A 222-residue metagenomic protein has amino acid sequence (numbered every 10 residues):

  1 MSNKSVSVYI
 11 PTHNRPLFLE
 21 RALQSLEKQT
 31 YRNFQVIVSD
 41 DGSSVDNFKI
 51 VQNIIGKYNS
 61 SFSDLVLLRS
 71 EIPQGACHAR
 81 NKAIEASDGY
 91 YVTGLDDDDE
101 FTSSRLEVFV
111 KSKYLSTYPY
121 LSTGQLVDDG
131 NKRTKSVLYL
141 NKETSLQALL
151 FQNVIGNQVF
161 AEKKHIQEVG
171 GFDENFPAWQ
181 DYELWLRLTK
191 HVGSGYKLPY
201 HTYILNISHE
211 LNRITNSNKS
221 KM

Functional and structural regions predicted by a protein language model:
M1-E27: N-proximal low-complexity "stem/linker" segments adjacent to membrane-targeting elements
L23-R69: Acidic donor-binding segment of Leloir-type glycosyltransferases
S70-S87: Glycine-rich, basic loop-to-helix element that forms the pyrophosphate-binding segment of sugar-nucleotide handling
V92: Short aromatic/hydrophobic "clamp" motif used to bind/position activated sugar donors
E100, S104-K135: Conserved donor NDP-sugar-binding/catalytic core segment of glycosyltransferases
T144-A161: A recurrent flexible, glycine/aromatic-enriched loop bordering the glycosyltransferase active site that acts as
F176-P177, V192, L198-M222: Nucleotide-sugar-dependent glycosyltransferase catalytic core
A178-L186: Acidic donor-binding loop at a coil-to-helix junction in glycosyltransferase catalytic cores that engages
